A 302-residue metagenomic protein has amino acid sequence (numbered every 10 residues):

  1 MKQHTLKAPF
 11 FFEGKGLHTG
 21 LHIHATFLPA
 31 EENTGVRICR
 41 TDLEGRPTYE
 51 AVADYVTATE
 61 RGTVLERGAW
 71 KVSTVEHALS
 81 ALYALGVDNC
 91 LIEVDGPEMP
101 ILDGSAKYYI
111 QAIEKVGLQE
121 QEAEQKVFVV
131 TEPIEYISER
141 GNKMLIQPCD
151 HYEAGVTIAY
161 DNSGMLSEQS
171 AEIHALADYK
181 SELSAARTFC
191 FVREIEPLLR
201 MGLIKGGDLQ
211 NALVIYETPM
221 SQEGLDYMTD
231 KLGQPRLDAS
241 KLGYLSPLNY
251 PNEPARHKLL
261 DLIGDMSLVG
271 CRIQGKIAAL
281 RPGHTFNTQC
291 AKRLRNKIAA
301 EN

Functional and structural regions predicted by a protein language model:
M1-N302: Short acidic-hydrophobic catalytic motif
